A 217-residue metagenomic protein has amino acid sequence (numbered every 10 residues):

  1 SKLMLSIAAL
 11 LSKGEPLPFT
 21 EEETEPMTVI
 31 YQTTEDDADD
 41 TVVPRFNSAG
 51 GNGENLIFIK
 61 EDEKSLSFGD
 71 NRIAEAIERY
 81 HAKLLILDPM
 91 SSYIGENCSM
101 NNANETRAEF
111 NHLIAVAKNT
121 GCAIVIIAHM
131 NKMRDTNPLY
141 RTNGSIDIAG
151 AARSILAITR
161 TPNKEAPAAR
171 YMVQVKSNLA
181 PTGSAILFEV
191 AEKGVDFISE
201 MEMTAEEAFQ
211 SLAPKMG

Functional and structural regions predicted by a protein language model:
S1, I30-Q32, L84, S92 (+1 more regions): Phosphate-binding/switch region of NTP-binding enzymes
L3-I7: Hydrophobic positions on the alpha1 helix immediately C-terminal to the Walker A/P-loop
S12: Gly/Ala-rich phosphate-binding loop of Rossmann-like dinucleotide-binding domains, activating on the conserved
P16, E22-A108, H112-A115, K193-G194 (+1 more regions): Conserved inter-motif catalytic segment of the P-loop NTP-binding fold
E21-E22, D147: Short glycine-biased active-site loop of nucleotidyltransferases that positions the nucleotide triphosphate and helps
F209-G217: Positively charged, polyanion-binding regions of nucleic-acid-associated proteins
